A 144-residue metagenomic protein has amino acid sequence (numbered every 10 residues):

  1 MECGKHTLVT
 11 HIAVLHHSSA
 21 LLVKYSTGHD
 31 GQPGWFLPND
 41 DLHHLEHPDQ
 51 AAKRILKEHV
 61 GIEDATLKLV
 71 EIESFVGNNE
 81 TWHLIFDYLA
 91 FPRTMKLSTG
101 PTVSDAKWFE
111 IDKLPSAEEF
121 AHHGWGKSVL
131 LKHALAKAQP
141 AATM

Functional and structural regions predicted by a protein language model:
M1-L21, D41, I72: Conserved N-terminal beta-strand and adjoining loop/helix that marks the start of the Nudix/MutT-like hydrolase domain
H16-E58: Conserved Nudix-box catalytic region and its N-terminal flanking loop in Nudix hydrolases and closely related
H29-G34, P101-M144: Nudix hydrolase/Nudix homology domain
L42, E73, P92-R93, I111-L114: Hydrophobic pocket-lining residues within nucleotide cofactor-binding pockets
I62-E71: A short coil-to-beta-strand element that immediately follows conserved catalytic motifs
E73-L97: Active-site-adjacent beta-strand/loop module that shapes the phosphate/pyrophosphate-binding cleft
